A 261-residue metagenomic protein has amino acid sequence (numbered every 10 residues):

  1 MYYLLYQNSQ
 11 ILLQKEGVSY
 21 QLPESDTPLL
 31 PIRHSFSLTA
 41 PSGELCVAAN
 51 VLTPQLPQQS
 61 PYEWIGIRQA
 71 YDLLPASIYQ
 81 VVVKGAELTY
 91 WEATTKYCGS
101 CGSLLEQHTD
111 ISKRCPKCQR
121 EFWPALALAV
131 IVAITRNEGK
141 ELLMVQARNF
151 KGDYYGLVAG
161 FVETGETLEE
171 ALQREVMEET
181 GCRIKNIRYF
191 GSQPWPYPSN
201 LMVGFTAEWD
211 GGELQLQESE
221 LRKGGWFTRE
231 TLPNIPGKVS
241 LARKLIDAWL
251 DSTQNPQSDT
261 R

Functional and structural regions predicted by a protein language model:
M1-T95, K151-Y155, E218-R261: Nudix hydrolase/Nudix homology domain
Q10-L13, T109-G156, F161, R183-I184 (+1 more regions): N-terminal strand-loop-strand
A48, Y97, A133, M144 (+2 more regions): Conserved hydrophobic/aromatic beta-strand scaffold that supports enzyme active sites
V83-T89, C101-E106, K117-F122: Short helix-to-loop capping/linker segments positioned immediately adjacent to catalytic or ligand/cofactor-binding
E92-T95, G102, S112: Residues immediately within or flanking Cys/His clusters that coordinate Zn2+ in small zinc-binding modules
V130, L201-V203, R222: Change "...and in nucleic-acid phosphodiester-cleaving endonucleases..." to "...and in nucleic-acid processing enzymes
G156-G191, F205, E213: The catalytic Nudix box helix
Q193-Q215: Active-site-adjacent beta-strand/loop module that shapes the phosphate/pyrophosphate-binding cleft
